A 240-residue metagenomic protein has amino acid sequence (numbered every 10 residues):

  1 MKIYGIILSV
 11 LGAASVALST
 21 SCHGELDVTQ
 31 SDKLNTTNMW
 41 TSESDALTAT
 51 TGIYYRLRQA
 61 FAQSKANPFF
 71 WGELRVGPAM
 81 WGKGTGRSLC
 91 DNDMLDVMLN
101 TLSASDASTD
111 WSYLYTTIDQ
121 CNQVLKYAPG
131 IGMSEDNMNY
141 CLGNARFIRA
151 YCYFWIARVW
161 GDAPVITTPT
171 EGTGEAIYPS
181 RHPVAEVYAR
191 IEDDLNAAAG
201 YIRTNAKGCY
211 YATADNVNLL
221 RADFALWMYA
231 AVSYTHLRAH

Functional and structural regions predicted by a protein language model:
K2-T20: Sec-dependent bacterial lipoprotein signal peptides
V16-S44, I191, A222: Bacterial Sec-dependent N-terminal signal peptides
T29-F70, N218: Acidic/polar, low-complexity intrinsically disordered N-terminal segments immediately downstream of a Sec signal
S42, L47-A62, G86-W160, A176-Y178 (+2 more regions): Conserved, well-structured interaction surfaces
A157-R158, P164, A206, W227-S233: Short coil/turn linking the two alpha-helices of tandem helical-hairpin repeats
Y210-L220, F224: Amphipathic alpha-helical protein-interaction segments enriched in hydrophobic
T235-H240: Conserved small/polar residues in nucleotide/adenosyl-binding loops
